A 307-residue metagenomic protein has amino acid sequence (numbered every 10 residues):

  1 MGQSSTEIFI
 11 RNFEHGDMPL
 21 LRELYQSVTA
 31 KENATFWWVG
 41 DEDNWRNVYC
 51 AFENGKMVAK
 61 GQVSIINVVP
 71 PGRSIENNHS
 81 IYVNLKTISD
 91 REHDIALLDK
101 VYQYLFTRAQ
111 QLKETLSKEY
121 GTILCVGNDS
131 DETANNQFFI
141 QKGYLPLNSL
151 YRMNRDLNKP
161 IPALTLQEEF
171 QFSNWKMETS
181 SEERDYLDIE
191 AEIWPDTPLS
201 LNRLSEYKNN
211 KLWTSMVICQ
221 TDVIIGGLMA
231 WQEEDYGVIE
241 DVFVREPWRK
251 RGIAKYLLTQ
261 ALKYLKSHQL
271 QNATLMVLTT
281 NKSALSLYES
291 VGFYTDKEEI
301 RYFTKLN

Functional and structural regions predicted by a protein language model:
M1-F36, T165-P198: Short amphipathic alpha-helix that is part of the acyltransferase structural core
E32-V48, E53, V63-P70, P195-R245: A conserved beta-strand-loop-helix scaffold within acyl/acetyltransferase catalytic domains
G55-A59, V223-G226, S283, D296: Glycine-rich acetyl-CoA-binding "A-motif" of GNAT/NAT acetyltransferases
I66, N77, I81-L98, V242-K250 (+1 more regions): A short, internal acetyl-CoA/4′-phosphopantetheine-binding micro-motif in the GNAT/acyltransferase core
L85-E168, Y302-T304: Acyl-donor-binding surface of acyltransferase catalytic domains
H93-Q111, V244, K250-S267, S286-S290: Conserved acetyl-CoA-binding loop-helix of GNAT-fold acetyltransferases
N135-F139, Y288, F293: Conserved active-site tyrosine of GNAT-family acetyltransferases
Y151-M177, Q271, M276-K282, E299-N307: C-terminal "cap" of GNAT-fold acetyltransferases
